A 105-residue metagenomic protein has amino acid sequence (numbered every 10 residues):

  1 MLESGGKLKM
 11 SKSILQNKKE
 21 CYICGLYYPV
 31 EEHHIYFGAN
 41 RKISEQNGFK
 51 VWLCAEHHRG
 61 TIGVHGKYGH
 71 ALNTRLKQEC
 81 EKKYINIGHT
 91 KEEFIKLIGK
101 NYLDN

Functional and structural regions predicted by a protein language model:
S4-E31, E56: Short cysteine-rich loop/turn motifs with clustered Cys
G6-K9, G38-A39, H65: Residue-level detector of alpha-helix boundaries and kinks
V30-G38, C54-T61: Histidine-centered catalytic micro-motifs
Y36-V51: Short linker/helix segments within small regulatory modules
K50-L76: Short Cys/His-centered divalent metal-binding micro-motifs
K77-N105: Short flanking/linker segments adjacent to small metal-binding domains or redox-active Cys/His motifs
